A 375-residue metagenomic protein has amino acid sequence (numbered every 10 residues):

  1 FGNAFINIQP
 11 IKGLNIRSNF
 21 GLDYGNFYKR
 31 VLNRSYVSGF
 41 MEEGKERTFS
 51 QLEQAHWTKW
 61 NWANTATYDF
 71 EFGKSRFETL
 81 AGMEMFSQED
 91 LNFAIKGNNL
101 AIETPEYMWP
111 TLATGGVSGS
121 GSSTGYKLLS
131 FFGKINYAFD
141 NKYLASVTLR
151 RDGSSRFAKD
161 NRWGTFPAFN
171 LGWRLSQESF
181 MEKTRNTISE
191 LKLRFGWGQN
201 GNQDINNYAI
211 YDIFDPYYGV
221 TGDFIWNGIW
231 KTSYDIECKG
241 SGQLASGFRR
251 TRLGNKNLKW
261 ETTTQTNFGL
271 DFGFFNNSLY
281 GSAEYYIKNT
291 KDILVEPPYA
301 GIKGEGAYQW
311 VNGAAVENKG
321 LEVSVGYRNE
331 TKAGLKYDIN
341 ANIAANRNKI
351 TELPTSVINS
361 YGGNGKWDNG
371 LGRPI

Functional and structural regions predicted by a protein language model:
F1-N33, G44-I375: Extracellular/periplasmic, surface-exposed regions of secreted and cell-surface proteins
